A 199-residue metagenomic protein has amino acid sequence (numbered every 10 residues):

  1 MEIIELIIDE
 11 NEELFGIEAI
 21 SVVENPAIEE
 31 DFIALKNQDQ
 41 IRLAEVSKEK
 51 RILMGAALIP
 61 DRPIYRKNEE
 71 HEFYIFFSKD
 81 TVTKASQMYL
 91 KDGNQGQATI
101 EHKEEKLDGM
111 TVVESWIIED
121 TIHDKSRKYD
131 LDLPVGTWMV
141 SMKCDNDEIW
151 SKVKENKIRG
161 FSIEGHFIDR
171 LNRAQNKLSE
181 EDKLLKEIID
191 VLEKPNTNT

Functional and structural regions predicted by a protein language model:
M1-K194: Signature of dsDNA virion morphogenesis modules
